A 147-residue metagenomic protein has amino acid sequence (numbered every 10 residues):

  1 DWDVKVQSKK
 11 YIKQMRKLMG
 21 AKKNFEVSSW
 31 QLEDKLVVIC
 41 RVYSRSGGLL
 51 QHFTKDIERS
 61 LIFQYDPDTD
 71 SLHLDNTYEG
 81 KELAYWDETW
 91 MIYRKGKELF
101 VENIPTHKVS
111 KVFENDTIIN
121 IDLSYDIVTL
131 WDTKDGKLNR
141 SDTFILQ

Functional and structural regions predicted by a protein language model:
D1-L18, L50-N76, E98-F113, G136-Q147: Surface-exposed loop/turn elements that mediate protein-protein interactions on large endomembrane-trafficking
W2, S8-K9, I118-Y125, T129-D135: Long amphipathic alpha-helical scaffold regions
Q14, G20, L32, W131-K134: Short, low-complexity interaction segments enriched in Ser/Thr/Pro/Gly
A21-S29, T77-E88, N115-Y125: Repeated scaffold domains used in trafficking and secretory/extracellular systems, primarily beta-propellers
D34-H52, A84, E88-R94, N120 (+1 more regions): Short beta-strand elements that form the blades of beta-propeller/WD-repeat-like and other beta-sheet-rich scaffold
C40, F113-E114: Aromatic/pi-system hotspot detector in well-structured domains
